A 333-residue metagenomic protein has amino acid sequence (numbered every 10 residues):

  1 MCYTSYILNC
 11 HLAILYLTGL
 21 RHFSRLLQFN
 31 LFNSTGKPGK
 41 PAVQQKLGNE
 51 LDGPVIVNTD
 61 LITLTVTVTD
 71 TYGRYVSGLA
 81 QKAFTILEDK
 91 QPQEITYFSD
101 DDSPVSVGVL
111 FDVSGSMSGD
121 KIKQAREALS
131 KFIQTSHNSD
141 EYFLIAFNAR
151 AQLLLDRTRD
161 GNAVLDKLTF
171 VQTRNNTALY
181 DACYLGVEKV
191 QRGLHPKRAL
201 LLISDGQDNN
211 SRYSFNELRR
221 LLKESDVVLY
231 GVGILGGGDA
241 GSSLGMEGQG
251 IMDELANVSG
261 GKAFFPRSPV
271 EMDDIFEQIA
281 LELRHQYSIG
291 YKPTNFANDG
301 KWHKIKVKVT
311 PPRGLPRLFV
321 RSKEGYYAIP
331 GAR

Functional and structural regions predicted by a protein language model:
F29-R333: Scaffold/interface architecture of coatomer-like assemblies
